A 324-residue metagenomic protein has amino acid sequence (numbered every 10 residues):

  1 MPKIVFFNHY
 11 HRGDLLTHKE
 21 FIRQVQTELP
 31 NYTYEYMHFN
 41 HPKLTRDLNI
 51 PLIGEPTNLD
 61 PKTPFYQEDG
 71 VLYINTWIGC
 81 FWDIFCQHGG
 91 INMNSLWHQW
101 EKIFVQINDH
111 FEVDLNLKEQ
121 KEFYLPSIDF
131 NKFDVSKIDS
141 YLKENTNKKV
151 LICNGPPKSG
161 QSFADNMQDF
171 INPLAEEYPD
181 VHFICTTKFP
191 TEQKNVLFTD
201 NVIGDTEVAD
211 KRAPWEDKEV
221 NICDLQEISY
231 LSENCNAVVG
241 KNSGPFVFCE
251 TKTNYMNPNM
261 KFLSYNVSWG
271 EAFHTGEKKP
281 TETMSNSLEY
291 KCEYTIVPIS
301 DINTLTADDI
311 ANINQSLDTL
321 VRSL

Functional and structural regions predicted by a protein language model:
P2-H98, E227-L231, G244-Y255: Active-site and donor-binding regions of nucleotide-sugar-utilizing enzymes
K3, N145-L151, V181-I184: Charged active-site motifs of nucleotide-sugar-dependent glycosyltransferases
F6-N8, M37, C153, I184-T186 (+1 more regions): Short hydrophobic segments within beta-strands
L16-K19, F163, Q168-F273: Donor-binding and catalytic core of enzymes assembling or modifying cell-surface/extracellular glycoconjugates
T33-E35, L72-W82, H88-M93, W100 (+7 more regions): Active-site anion-handling motifs in enzyme catalytic cores
D47-T63, E68-N92, T191-I222, E277-T304: Active-site regions of enzymes building and remodeling cell-envelope glycoconjugates
I84-D165: Mid-sequence helix-capping/hinge segment at a functional interface
V247-L324: Nucleotide-sugar donor-binding patch of glycosyltransferase catalytic domains
